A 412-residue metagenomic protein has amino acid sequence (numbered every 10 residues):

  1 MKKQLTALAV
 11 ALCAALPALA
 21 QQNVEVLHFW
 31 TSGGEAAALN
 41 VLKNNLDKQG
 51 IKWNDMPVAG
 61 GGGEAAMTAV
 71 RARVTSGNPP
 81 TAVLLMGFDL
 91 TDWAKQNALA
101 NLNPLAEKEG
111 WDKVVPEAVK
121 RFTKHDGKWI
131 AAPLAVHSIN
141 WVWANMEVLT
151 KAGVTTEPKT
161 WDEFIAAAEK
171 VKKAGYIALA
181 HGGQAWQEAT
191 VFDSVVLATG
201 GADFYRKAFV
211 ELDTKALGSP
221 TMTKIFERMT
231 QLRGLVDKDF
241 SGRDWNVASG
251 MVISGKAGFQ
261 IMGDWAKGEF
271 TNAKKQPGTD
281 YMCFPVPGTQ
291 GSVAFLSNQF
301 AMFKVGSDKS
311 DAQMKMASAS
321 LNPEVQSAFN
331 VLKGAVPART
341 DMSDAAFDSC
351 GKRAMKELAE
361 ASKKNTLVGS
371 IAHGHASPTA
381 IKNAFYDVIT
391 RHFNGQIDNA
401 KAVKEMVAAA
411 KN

Functional and structural regions predicted by a protein language model:
V41-E117, R121-K124, T150-K159, Y176 (+3 more regions): Extracytoplasmic "Venus flytrap"/periplasmic binding protein-like
N44, K48-Q49, S76, T150-A152 (+5 more regions): Extracytoplasmic/periplasmic substrate-recognition and gating elements
N45, P104, W265-E269, N298-T379: Mature extracytoplasmic/periplasmic domains
A72-R73, P79-T81, W111-E147, I177-A178 (+3 more regions): A structural signal for short loop-to-beta-strand junctions that line the ligand-binding cleft of periplasmic/secreted
F88-I139, I165, V191-D193, G278 (+2 more regions): Hinge/lid segment of periplasmic solute-binding proteins
W129-L134, N140, I165-T214, A257: Extracytoplasmic/periplasmic solute-binding protein
P133, T340-M342, K356-A410: C-terminal capping/gating helix-and-loop segments adjacent to ligand/active sites or protein-protein/ligand interfaces
A168-K170, V210-S241: Glycine-centered hinge/linker elements that transmit conformational signals in sensory and ligand-binding systems
